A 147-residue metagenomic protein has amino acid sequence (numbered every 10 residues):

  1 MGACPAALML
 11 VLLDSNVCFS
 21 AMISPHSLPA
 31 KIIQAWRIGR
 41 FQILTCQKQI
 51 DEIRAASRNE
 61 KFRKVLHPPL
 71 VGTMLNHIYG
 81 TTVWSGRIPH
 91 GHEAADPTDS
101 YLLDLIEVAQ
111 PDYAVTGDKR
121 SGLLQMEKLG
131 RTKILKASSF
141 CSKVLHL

Functional and structural regions predicted by a protein language model:
M1-T45: Short, well-structured N-terminal submotif of metal-dependent ribonuclease cores
P5, D96, A109-Y113, K119-L147: Acidic, PIN/NYN-like endoribonuclease modules and their adjacent C-terminal/linker elements
S15, Q47-K48, G117-K119: Short secondary-structure boundary segments
C18-F19, D51, S121-L123: Short, active-site-adjacent cap segments at secondary-structure transitions
S20-A21, R63-K64, P89-A95: Short, flexible loop segments at the rims of nucleotide/cofactor-binding pockets, characterized by
A35, L105, M126: Hydrophobic/aromatic ligand-binding patch that stacks against planar heteroaromatic rings of cofactors or nucleotides
A35-P89: PIN-domain endoribonuclease scaffold, especially VapC-family toxins
G80-V115: Active-site neighborhoods of divalent-metal-dependent phosphate/nucleic-acid chemistry enzymes
